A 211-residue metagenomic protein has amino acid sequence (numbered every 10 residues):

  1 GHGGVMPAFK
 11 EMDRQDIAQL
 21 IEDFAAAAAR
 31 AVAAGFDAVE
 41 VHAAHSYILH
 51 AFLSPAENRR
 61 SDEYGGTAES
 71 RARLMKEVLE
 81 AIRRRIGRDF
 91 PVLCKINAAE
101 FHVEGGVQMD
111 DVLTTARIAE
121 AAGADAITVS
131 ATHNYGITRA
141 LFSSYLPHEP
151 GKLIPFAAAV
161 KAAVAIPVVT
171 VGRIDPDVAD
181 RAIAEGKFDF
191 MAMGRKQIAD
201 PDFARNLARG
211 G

Functional and structural regions predicted by a protein language model:
G1-G211: Flavin-dependent oxidoreductase catalytic cores
